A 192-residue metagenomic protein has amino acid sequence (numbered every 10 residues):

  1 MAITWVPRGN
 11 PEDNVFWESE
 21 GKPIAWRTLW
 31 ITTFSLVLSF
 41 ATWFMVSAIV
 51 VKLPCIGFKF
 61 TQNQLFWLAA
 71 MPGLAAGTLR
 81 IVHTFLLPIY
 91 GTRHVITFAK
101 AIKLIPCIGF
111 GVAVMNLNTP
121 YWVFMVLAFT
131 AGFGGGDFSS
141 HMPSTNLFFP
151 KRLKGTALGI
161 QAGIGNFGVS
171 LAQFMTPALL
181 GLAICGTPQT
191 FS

Functional and structural regions predicted by a protein language model:
M1-A41: Cytosolic juxtamembrane N-terminal segment immediately preceding the first transmembrane helix of multi-pass
R27-F58, A172-T176: Extracytoplasmic
W67-L86: Central cavity-lining transmembrane alpha-helices of secondary-active solute carriers, predominantly the Major
A101-N118: C-terminal ends and interior cores of transmembrane alpha-helices in multi-pass membrane transporters/permeases
P106, P120-G136: Hydrophobic core of transmembrane alpha-helices in multi-pass small-molecule transporters, especially MFS/SLC-type
G135, G155-G181: Glycine-rich segments within core transmembrane alpha-helices of 12-TM secondary carriers
G136-P150: Intracellular juxtamembrane helix-capping segments at the cytosolic ends of symmetry-related transmembrane helices
